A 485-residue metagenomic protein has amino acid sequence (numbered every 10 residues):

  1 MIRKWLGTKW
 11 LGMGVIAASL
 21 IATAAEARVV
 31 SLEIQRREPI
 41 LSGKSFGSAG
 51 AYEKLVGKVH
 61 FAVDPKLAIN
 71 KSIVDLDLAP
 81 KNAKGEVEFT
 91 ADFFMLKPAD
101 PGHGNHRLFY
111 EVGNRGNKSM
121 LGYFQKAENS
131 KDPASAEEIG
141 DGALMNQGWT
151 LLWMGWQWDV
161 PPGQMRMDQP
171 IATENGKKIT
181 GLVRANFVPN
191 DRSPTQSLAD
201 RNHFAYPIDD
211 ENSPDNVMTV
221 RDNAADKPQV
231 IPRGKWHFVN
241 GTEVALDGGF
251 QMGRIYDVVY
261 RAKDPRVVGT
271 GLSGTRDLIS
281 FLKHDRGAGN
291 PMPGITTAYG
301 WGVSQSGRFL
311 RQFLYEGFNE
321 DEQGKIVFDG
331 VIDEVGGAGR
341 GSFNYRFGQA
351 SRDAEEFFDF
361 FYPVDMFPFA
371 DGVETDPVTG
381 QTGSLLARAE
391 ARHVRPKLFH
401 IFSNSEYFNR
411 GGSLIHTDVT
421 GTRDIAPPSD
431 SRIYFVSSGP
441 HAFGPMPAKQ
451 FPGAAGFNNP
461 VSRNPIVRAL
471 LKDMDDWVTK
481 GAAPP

Functional and structural regions predicted by a protein language model:
M1-G14: Bacterial N-terminal signal peptides that target proteins for export
W5, A22-A24: Glycine-centered signal
G12-A22: Bacterial N-terminal signal peptides
R28-P485: C-terminal His-loop and adjacent cap/lid subdomain of alpha/beta-hydrolase
